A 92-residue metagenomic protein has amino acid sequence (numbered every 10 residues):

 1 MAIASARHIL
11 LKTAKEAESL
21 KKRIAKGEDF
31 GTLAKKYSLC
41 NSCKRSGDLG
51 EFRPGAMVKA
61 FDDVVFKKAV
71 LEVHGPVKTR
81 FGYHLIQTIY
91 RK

Functional and structural regions predicted by a protein language model:
M1-L10, Y37, A60-K92: Proteostasis/folding factors centered on peptidyl-prolyl cis-trans isomerases
S19-K21: Membrane-anchoring hydrophobic segments
R23-A60: Peptidyl-prolyl cis-trans isomerase
